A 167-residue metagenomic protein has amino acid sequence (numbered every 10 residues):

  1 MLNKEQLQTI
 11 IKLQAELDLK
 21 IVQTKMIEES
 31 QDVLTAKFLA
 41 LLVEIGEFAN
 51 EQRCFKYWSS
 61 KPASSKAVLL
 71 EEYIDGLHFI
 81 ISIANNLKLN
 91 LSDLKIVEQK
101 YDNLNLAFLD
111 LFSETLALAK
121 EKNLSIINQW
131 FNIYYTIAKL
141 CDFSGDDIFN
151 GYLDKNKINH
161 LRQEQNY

Functional and structural regions predicted by a protein language model:
M1-Y167: Flexible "arm" and connector segments at domain edges
